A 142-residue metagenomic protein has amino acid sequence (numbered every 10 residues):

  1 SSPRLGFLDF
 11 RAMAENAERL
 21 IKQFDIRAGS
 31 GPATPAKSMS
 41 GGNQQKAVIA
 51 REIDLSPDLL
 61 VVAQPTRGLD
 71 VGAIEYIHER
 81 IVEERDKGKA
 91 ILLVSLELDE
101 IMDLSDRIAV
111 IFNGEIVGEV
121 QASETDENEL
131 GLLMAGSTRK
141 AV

Functional and structural regions predicted by a protein language model:
S1-V142: Glycine-rich phosphate-binding loops of nucleotide-dependent enzymes
